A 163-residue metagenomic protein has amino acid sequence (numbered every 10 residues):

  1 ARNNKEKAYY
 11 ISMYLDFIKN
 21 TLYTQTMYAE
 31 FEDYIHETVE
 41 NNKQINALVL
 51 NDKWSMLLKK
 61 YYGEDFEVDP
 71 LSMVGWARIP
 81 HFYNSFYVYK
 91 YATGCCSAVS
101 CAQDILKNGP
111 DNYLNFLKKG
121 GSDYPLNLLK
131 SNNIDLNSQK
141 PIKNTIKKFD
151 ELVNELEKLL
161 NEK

Functional and structural regions predicted by a protein language model:
A1, K5, A29, E37 (+1 more regions): C-terminal, non-catalytic "cap/extension" segments appended to globular domains
A1-N20, E32: Zinc-dependent metallopeptidase catalytic helix centered on the HExxH motif and its immediate flanking segment
I18-Y23, S85: Hydrophobic transmembrane alpha-helical segments of multi-pass transport and channel proteins
Y23-I35: Core active-site phosphate/anionic-ligand binding loop and the adjoining beta-turn-alpha structural block in enzyme
